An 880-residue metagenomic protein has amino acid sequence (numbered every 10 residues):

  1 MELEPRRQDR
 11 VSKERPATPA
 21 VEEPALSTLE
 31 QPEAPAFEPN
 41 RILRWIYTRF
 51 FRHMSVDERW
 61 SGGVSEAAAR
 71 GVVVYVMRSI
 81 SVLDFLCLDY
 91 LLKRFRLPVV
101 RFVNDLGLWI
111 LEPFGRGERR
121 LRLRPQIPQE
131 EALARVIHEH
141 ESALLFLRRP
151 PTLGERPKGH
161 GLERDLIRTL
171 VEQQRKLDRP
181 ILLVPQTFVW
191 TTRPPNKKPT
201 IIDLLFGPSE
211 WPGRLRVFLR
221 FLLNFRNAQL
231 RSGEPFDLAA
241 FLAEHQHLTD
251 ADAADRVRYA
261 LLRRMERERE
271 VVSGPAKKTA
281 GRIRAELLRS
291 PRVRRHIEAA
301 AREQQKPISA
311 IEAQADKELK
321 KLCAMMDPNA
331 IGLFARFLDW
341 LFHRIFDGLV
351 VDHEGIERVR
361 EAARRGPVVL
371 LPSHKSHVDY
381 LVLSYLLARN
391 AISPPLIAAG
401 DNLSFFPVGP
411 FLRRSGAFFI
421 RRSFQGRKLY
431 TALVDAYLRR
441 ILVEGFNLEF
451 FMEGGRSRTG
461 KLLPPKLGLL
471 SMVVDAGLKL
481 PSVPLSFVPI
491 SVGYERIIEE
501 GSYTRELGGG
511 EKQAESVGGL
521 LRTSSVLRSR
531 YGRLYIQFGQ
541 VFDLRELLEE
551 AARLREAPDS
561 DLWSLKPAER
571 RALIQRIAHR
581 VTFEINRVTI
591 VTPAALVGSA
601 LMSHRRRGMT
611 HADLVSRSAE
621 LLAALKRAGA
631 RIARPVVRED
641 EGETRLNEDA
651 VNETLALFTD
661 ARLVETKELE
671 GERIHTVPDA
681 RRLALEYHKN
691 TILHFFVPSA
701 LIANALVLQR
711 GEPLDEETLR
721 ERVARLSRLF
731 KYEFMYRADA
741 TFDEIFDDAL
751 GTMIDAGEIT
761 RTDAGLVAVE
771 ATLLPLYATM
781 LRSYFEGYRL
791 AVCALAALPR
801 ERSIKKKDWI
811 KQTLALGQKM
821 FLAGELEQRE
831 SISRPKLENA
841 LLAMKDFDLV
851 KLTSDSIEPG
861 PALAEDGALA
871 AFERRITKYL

Functional and structural regions predicted by a protein language model:
M1-L880: Membrane-interfacial terminal anchoring regions of lipid-handling membrane enzymes
